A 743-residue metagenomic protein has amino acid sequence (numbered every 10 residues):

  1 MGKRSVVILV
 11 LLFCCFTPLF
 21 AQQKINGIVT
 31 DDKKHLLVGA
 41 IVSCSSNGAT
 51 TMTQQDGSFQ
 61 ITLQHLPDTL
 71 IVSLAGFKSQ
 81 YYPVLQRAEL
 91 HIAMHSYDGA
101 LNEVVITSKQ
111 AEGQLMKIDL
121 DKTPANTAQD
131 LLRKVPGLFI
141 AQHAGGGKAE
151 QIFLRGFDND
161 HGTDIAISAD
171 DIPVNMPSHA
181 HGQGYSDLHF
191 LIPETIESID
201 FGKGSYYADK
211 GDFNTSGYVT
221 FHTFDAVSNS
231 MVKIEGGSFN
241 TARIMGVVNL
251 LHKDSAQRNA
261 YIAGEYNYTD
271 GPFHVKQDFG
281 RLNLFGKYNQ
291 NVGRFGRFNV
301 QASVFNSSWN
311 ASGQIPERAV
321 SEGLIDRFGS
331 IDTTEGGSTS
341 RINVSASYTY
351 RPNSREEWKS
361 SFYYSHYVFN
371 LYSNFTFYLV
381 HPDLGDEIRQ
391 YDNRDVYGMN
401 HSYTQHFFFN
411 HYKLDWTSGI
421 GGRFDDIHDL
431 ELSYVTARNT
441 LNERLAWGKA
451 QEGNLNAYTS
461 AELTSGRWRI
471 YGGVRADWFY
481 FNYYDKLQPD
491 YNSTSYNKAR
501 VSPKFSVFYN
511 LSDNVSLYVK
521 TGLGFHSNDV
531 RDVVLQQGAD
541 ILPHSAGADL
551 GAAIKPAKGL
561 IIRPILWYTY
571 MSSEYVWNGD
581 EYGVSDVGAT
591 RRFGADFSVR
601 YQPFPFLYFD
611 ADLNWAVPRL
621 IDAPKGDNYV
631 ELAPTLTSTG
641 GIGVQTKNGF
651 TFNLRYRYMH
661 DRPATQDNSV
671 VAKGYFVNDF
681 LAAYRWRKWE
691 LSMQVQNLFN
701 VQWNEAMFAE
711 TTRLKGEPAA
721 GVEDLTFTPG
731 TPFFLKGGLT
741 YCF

Functional and structural regions predicted by a protein language model:
F59-T62, P173-K203, F221-H222, Q537: Short acidic/polar hinge/loop motifs at secondary-structure boundaries that mediate gating or recognition
D200-A208, S216-L251, G264, P272-F273 (+3 more regions): Short strand-turn segments of transmembrane beta-barrel domains in outer membranes, especially the first one or two
G236-Y268, F273-S312, G336-E356, N410: Transmembrane beta-barrel wall of Gram-negative outer-membrane proteins
N291-N306, G337-K486, P556, L560-L566 (+2 more regions): Face-selective signature of the C-terminal outer-membrane beta-barrel domain
E357-F375, S516-G524, L542-Q602, L607-F609 (+1 more regions): Membrane-embedded beta-barrel scaffold of Gram-negative outer-membrane proteins
Y403, N410, L566-Y570, D586-Q666 (+1 more regions): Gram-negative outer-membrane beta-barrel transporters
Y412-T417, G421-R423, L445-M571, N614 (+2 more regions): Structural signature of Gram-negative outer-membrane beta-barrels, strongest in the C-terminal barrel of TonB-dependent
F606-F609, D661-P663, A683-F743: C-terminal beta-signal and adjacent terminal beta-strands/loops of Gram-negative outer-membrane beta-barrel proteins
